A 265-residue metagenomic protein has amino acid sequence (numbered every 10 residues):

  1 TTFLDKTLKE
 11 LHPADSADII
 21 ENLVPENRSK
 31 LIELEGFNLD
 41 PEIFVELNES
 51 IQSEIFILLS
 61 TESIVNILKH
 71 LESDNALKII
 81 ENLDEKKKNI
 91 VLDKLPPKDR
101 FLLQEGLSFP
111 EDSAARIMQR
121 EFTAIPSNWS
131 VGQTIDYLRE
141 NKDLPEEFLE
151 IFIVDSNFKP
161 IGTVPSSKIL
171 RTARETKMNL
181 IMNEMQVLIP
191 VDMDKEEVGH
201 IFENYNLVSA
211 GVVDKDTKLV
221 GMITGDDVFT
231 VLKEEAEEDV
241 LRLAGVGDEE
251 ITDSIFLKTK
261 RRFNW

Functional and structural regions predicted by a protein language model:
T1-A244: Hydrophobic packing positions in regular secondary-structure scaffolds
V231, A236-W265: Alpha-helical transmembrane segments and their membrane-interface boundaries that form or gate the permeation pathway
